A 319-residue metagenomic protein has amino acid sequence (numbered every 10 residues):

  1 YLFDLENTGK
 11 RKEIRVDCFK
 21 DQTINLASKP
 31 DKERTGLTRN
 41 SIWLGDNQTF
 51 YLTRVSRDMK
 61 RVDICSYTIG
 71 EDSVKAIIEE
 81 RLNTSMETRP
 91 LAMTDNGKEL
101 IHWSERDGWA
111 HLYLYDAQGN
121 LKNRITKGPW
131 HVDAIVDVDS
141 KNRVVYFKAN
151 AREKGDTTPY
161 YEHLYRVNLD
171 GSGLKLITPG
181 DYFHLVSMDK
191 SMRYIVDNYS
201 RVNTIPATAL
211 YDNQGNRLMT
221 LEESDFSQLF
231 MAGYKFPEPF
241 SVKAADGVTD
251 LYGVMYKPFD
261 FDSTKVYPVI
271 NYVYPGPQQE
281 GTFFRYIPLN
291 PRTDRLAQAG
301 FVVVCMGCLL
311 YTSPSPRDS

Functional and structural regions predicted by a protein language model:
Y1, D63-C65, H111-Y113, H163-Y165 (+1 more regions): A short loop-to-beta-strand structural motif that recurs across blades of beta-propeller domains
Y1, V55-Y67, L121-V138, S200-P206 (+5 more regions): Generic detector of contiguous secondary-structure segments
D4-L37, Y67-R89, S104, D116-K141 (+4 more regions): Multi-bladed beta-propeller domains
W43-G45, Y51-D58, Y67-T68, A92-D107 (+6 more regions): Beta-strand C-termini and the immediately following turn/loop, strongest in propeller blades
D46, N96, D170, D246-G247: Acidic/polar residues in short coil/turn loops that connect beta-strands within repeat-based beta-sheet scaffolds
R57-D58, Y67-S73, N96-K98, R106 (+6 more regions): Secondary-structure transition/capping motifs at alpha-helix termini and the adjoining loop/turn into the next element
F183-S319: Serine-hydrolase catalytic core recognition
